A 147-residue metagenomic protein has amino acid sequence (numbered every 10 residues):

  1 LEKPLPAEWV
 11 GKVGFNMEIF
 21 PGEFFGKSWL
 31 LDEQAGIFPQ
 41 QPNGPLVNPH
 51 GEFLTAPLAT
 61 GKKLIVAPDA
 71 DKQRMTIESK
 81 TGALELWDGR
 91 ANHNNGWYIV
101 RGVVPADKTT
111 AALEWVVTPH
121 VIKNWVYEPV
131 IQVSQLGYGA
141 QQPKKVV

Functional and structural regions predicted by a protein language model:
L1, G11-V13, T109-L113: Residues at beta-strand starts and edge strands
L1, W115-V117, A140, V147: Extracellular glycan-targeting catalytic surfaces
L1-A7, V103-A106: Secondary-structure transition/turn motif
K3-R74: Polysaccharide-binding surfaces and accessory modules of carbohydrate-active proteins
W9-G11, T109, Y127, Q142: Short loop/turn segments at connectors of secondary-structure elements within structured domains
I19-P21, K144-V147: Short secondary-structure subsegments characteristic of cysteine-rich extracellular domains
A59-Y127: Beta-strand-rich recognition/accessory modules
E128-V146: Contiguous beta-strand segments within globular domains
